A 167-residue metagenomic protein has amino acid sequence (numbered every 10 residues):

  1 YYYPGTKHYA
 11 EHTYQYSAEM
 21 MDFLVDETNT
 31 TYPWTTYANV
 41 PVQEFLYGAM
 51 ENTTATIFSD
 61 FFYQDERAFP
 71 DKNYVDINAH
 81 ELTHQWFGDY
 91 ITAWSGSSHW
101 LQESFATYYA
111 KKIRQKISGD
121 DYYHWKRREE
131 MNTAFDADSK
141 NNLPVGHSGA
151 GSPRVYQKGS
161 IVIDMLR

Functional and structural regions predicted by a protein language model:
Y1-R167: Hydrophobic alpha-helical and helix-loop surface patches within well-folded domains that function as non-catalytic
